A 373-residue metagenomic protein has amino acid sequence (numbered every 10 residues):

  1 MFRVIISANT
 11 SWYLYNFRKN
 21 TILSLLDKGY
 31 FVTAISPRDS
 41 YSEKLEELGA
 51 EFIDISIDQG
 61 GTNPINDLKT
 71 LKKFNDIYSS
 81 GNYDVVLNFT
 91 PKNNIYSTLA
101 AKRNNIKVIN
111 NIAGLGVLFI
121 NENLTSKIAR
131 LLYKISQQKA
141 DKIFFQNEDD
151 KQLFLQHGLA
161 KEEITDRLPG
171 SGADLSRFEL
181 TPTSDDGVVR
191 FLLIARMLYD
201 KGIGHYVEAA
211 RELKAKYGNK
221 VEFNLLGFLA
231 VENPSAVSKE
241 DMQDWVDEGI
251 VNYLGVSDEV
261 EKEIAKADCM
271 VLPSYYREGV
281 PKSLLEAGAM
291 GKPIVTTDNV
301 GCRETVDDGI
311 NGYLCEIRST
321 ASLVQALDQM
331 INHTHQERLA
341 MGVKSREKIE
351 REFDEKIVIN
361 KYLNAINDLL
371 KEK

Functional and structural regions predicted by a protein language model:
S36-D39, I194, E222-V237: Glycosyltransferase donor-sugar binding loop
I53, K134, Q138-L180: Donor nucleotide-sugar binding/catalytic pocket of nucleotide-sugar-dependent glycosyltransferases
T183-K201, Y206-A210, N224: Conserved donor-binding/catalytic core segment of Leloir-type glycosyltransferases
G227, A236-V256: Nucleotide-activated donor-binding/catalytic signature segment of Leloir-type glycosyltransferases, i.e., the conserved
A265-G279, K292: Acidic donor-binding loop of glycosyltransferase active sites
P293-T296, V306: Short hydrophobic beta-strand element within catalytic cores of glycosyltransferases and related nucleotide-activated
D308-G309, Y313-A321, Q329-H335: Conserved acidic donor-binding segment of nucleotide-sugar-dependent glycosyltransferases
Q329, Q336-E352, V358-N364: A short, well-ordered alpha-helix in the C-terminal region of glycosyltransferases
